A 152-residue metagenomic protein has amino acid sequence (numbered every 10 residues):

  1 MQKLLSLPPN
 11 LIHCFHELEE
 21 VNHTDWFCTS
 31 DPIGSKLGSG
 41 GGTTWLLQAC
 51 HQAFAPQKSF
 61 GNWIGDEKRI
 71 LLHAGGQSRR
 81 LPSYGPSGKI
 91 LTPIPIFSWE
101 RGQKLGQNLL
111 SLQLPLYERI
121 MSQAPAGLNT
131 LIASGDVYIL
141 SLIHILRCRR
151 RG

Functional and structural regions predicted by a protein language model:
M1-N129, A133, Y138: N-terminal glycine-rich phosphate-binding loop and ensuing alpha1 helix
I143-H144, C148-G152: Single conserved hydrophobic/aromatic residue that forms the stacking wall/gate of nucleotide- or nucleobase-binding
